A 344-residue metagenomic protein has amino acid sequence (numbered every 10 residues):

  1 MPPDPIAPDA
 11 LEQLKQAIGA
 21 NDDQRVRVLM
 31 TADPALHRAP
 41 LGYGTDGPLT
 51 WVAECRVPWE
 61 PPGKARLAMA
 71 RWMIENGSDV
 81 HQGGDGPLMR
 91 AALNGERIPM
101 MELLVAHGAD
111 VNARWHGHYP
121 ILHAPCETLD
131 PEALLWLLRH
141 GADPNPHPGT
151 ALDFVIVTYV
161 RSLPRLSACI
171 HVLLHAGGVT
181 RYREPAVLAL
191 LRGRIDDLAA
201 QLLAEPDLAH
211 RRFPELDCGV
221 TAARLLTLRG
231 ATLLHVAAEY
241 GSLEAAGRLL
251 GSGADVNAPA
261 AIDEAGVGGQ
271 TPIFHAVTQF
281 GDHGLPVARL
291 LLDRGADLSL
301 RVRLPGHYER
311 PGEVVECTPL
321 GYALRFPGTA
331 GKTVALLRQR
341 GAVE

Functional and structural regions predicted by a protein language model:
P2-Q16, H140, V160-D207, L225 (+5 more regions): Ankyrin-repeat-protein effector appendages
A7-L14, R38-P58, H81-L93, R114-C126 (+5 more regions): Ankyrin-repeat boundary/"N-cap" motif
N21, A65, G95-E96, L129 (+5 more regions): Ankyrin-repeat intra-repeat helix-capping/turn positions
Q24, A68, P99, E132 (+6 more regions): Structural detector for tandem alpha-solenoid helical repeats, activating at a conserved register within the helical
V28-L36, L67-D79, E102-D110, L135-D143 (+6 more regions): Ankyrin repeat domain, specifically the short helix-to-loop turn at the C-terminus of the second helix of each repeat
L36-H37, Y43, W59, V80 (+13 more regions): Alpha-solenoid repeat scaffolds
M89-R97, A106-G108, R114-R139, G241 (+2 more regions): Internal alpha-helical scaffold/solenoid segments in large eukaryotic proteins
T128, E132-H175: Extended, hydrophobic interaction surfaces within ordered domains
